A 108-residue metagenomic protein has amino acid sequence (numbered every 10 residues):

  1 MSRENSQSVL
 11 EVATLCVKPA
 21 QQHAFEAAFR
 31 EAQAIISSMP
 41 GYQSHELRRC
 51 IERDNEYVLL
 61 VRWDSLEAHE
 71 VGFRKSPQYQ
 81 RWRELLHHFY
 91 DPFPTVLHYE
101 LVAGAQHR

Functional and structural regions predicted by a protein language model:
M1-V9, R108: Compositionally biased, disordered extreme N-termini, encompassing classical targeting presequences
S2-E4, A34-Q43, R62-L97: An amphipathic, aromatic/His-enriched active-site/gating alpha helix that lines ligand/cofactor pockets
Q7-V9, H23, P40-Y42: Short, flexible segments with low predicted structural confidence
V9-C16, E46-R74, Y99: Short, well-ordered beta-strand segments in beta-rich or mixed alpha/beta enzyme and ligand-binding folds
C16-E26: Short, surface-exposed ligand-recognition loops at beta-strand->loop->(often short) alpha-helix junctions that present
H23, E67-H69, G104: Residue-level signal for secondary-structure boundary sites
H98-R108: Short, low-order "capping/linker" segments at domain edges
